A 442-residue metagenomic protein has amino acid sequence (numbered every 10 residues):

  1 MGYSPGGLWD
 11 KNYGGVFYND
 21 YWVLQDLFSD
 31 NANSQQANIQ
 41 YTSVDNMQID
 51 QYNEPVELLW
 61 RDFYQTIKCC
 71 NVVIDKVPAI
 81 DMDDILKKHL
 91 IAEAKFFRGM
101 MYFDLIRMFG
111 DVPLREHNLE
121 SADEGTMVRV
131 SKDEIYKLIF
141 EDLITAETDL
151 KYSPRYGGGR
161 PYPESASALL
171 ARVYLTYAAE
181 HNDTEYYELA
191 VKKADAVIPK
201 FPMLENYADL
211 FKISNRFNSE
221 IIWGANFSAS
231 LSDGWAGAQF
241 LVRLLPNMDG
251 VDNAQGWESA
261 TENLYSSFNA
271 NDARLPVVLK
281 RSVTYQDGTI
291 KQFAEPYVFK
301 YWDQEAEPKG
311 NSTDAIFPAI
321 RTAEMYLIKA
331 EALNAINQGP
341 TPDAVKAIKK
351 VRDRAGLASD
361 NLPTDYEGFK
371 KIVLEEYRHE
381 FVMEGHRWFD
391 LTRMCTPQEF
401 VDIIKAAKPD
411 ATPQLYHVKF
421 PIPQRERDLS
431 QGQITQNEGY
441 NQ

Functional and structural regions predicted by a protein language model:
M1-D62, K192-A335, C395-Q442: Elongated scaffold/linker segments in the mid-to-C-terminal portions of large proteins
G2-S4, N33-F109, V130-K137, L143-Y156 (+3 more regions): Conserved, well-structured interaction surfaces
D81-I91, E180-E188, I336-D343: Structural helix-adjacent loops and short alpha-helical linkers that scaffold large soluble proteins
I106-M108, P113, P154, T176-N182 (+1 more regions): Short coil/turn linking the two alpha-helices of tandem helical-hairpin repeats
N118-E120, E124-E180, E185-L189, K193-D195 (+1 more regions): Hydrophobic, small-residue-rich alpha-helical packing segments that form membrane-like cores
A344-K405: C-terminal structured "cap/appendage" subdomains that terminate the fold
